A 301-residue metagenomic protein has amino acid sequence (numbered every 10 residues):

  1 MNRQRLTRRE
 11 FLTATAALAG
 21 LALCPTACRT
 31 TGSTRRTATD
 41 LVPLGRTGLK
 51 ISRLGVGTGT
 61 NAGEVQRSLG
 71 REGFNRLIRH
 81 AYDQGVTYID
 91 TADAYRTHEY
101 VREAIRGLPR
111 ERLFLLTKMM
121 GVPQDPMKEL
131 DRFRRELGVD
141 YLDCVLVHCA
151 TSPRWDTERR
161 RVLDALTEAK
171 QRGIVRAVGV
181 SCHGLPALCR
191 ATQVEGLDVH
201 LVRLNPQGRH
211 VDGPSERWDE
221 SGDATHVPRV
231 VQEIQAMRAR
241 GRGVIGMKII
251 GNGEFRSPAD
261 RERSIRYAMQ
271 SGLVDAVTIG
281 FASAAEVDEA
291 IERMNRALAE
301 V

Functional and structural regions predicted by a protein language model:
N2-R112, A165, Q171, Y267 (+2 more regions): N-terminal binding-site loop/beta-alpha segment at the start of enzyme catalytic domains that lines or forms
R36-V42, H98-E99, P126-R132, L185-P186 (+1 more regions): Alpha-helical scaffolding within the catalytic cores of extracellular/periplasmic polymer-degrading hydrolases
L44, V56, I89, L115 (+4 more regions): Conserved, mostly hydrophobic/aromatic
R46-G48, R102-R110, R134-V139, T192-E195 (+1 more regions): Acidic (Asp/Glu)-rich catalytic clusters
T60-R71, T117-Q124, F255-S257: Active-site mouth loops of central-metabolism enzymes
S68-H80, Q124-E136, G184-C189, D260-Y267: Short, acidic/polar
G121, C149-V301: Beta/alpha (TIM)-barrel catalytic core signal, keyed to glycine-rich beta->alpha loops juxtaposed to Asp/Glu that bind
L137-P153: Active-site groove signature of glycoside hydrolases
